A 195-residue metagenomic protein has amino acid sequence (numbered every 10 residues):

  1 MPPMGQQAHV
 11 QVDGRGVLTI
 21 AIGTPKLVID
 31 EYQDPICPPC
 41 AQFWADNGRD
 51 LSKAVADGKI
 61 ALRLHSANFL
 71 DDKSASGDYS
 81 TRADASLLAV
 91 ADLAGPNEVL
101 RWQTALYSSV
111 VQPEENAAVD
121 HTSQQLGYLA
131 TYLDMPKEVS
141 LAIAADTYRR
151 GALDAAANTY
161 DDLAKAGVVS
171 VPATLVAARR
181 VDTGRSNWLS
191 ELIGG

Functional and structural regions predicted by a protein language model:
M1-A75, A156-Y160, S190-G195: Extracytoplasmic thiol/disulfide redox context detector
V12-L18, V90-D92, S123-L126: Short acidic/polar alpha-helix capping motifs at helix-coil junctions
T24, P39-F43, S74-R82, A91-E98 (+6 more regions): Extracytoplasmic/periplasmic, Sec-exported soluble proteins
K26-L27, G58-A61, P96-E98, M135-E138 (+1 more regions): Loop/turn elements at helix/coil->beta-strand transitions in domains of secreted/extracellular proteins
P35, D84, P172: Residue-level detector of short, conserved catalytic/binding motifs and their immediate flanks
A41-A118: Structural alpha/beta surface segment adjacent to cysteine/selenocysteine redox centers across thiol/disulfide enzymes
G48, V99, S123, P136-K137 (+1 more regions): Alpha-helix initiation and N-capping motif
G127-G195: C-terminal cap of thioredoxin/glutaredoxin-like
